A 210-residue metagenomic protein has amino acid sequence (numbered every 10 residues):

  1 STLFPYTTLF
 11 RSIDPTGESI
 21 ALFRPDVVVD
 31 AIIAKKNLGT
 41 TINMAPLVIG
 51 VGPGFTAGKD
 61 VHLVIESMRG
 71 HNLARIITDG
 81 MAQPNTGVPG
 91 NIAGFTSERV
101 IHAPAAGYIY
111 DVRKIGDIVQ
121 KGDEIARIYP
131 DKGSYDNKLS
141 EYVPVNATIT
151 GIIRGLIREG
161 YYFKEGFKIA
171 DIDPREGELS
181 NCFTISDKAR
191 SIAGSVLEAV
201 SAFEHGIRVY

Functional and structural regions predicted by a protein language model:
T2-L9: Short, small-residue-biased leader/transition segments that mark boundaries at the very start of proteins
T8, S134, I207-Y210: Short, Lys/Arg-enriched, disordered terminal segments
F10-D14: Short acidic-hydrophobic, aromatic-tinged amphipathic segments that line or gate anion-handling sites
T16, I33, P53-G54, G70 (+3 more regions): Short, ordered loop/turn segments at secondary-structure junctions
G17, P46, H62, E98 (+3 more regions): Generic secondary-structure boundary/loop-capping signal
E18-A21, D26-V27, A31-F95: Anionic-ligand-binding alpha/beta catalytic cores of soluble enzymes and soluble regulatory domains that recognize
H62, R69-H71, T78-V119, D123-A126 (+4 more regions): Generic structural motif
I157, Y161-Y210: Glycine- and charge-enriched low-complexity intrinsically disordered segments
